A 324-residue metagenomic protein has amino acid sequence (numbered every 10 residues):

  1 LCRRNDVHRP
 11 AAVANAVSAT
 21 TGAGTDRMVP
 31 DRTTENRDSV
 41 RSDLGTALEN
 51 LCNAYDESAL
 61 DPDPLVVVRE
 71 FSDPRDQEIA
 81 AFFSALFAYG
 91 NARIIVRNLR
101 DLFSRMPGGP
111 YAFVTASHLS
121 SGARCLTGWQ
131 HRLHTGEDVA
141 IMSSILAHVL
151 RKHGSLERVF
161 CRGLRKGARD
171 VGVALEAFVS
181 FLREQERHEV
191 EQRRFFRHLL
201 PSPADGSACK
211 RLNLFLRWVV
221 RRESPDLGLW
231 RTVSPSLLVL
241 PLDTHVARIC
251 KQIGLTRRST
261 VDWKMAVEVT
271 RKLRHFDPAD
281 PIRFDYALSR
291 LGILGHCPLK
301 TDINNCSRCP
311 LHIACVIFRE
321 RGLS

Functional and structural regions predicted by a protein language model:
C2, A14-V17, R27-S324: HhH-family (HhH-GPD) DNA N-glycosylase catalytic core used in base-excision repair
A11: Arg/Lys-rich RNA-binding interfaces used to dock onto structured RNA substrates
G22-G24: Residue-identity detector for glycine
